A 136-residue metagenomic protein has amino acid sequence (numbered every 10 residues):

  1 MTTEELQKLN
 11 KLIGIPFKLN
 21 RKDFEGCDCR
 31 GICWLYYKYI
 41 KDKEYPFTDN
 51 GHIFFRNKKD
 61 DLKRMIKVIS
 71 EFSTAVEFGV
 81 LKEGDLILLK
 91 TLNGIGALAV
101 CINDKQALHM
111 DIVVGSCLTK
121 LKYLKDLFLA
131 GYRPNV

Functional and structural regions predicted by a protein language model:
M1-E71, K90, N135: N-terminal capping segments
L6, N50-C117, N135-V136: ...with weaker cross-activation on analogous glycine-rich loops/strands in unrelated enzymes
I15, K105, L129: A broad, low-specificity signal marking well-ordered, structured residues that form hydrophobic/aromatic
I15, S116-T119: Flexible, active-site-adjacent loop/turn segments at secondary-structure boundaries
E25, L35, E77, G115 (+1 more regions): Residues in flexible loops and secondary-structure boundaries
T119-V136: Glycine- and charge-enriched low-complexity intrinsically disordered segments
